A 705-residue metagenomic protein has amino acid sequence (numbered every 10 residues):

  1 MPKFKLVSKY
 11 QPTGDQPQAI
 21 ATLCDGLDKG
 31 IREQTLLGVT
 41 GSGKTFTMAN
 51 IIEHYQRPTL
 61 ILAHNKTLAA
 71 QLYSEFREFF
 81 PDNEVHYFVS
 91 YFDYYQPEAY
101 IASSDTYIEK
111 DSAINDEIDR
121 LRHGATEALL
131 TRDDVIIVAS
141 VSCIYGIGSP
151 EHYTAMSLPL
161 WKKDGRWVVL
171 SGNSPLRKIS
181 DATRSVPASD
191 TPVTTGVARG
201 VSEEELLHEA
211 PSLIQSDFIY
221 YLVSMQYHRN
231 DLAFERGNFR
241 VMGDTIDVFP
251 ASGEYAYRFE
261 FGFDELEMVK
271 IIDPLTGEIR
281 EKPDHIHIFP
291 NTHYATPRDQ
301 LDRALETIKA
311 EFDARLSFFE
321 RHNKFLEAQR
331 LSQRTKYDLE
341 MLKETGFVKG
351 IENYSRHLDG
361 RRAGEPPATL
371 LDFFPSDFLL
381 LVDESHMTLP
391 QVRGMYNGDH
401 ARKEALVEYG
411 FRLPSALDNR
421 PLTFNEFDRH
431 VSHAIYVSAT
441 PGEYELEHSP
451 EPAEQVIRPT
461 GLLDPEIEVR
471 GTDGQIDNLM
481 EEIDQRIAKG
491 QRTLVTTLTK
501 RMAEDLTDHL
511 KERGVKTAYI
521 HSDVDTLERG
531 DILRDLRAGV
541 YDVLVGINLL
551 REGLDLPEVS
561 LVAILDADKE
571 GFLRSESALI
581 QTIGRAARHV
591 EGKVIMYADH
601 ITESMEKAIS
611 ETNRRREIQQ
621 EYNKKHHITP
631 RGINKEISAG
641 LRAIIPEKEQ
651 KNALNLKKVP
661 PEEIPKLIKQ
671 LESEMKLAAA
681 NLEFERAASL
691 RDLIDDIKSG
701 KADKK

Functional and structural regions predicted by a protein language model:
M1-L37: Conserved pre-motif I regulatory segment
D28-T35, R57-P58, D134, Q491-R492: Pre-Walker A (Motif I) flank of P-loop NTPase domains
K29-I51: Walker A/P-loop
P58-A70, Y87, K324-E327, R486-D508: Conserved strand-helix element at the start of the C-terminal RecA-like helicase core
Y91-W167, S212-N478, E482-A488, T507 (+3 more regions): N-terminal cationic and glycine-rich segments that engage phosphates or anionic surfaces
E151-A155, T499-D523, D696: Conserved helicase motor "Helicase C" RecA-like lobe of SF1/SF2 P-loop NTPases
D164-S212: Intrinsic disorder/low-complexity segments
V524-G546: Conserved helicase ATPase core of P-loop NTP-dependent helicases/translocases
